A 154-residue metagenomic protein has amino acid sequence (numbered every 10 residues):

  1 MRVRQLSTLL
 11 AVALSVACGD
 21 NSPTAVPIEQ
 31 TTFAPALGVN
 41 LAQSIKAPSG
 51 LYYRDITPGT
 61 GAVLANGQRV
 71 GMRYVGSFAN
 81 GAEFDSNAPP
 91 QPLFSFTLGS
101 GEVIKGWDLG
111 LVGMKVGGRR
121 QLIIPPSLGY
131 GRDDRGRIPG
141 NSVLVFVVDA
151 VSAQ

Functional and structural regions predicted by a protein language model:
R2-L10, L14-Q154: Cross-family detector of peptidyl-prolyl cis-trans isomerase
